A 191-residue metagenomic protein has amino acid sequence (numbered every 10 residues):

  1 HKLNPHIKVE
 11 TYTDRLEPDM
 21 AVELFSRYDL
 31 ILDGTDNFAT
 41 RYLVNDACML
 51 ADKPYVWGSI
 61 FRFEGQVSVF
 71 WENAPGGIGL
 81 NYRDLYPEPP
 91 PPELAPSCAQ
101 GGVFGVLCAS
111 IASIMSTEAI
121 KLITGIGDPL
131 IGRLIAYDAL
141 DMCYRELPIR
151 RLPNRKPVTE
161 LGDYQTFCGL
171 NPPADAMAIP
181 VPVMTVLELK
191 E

Functional and structural regions predicted by a protein language model:
H1-E191: Adenine nucleotide-associated cytosolic modules
